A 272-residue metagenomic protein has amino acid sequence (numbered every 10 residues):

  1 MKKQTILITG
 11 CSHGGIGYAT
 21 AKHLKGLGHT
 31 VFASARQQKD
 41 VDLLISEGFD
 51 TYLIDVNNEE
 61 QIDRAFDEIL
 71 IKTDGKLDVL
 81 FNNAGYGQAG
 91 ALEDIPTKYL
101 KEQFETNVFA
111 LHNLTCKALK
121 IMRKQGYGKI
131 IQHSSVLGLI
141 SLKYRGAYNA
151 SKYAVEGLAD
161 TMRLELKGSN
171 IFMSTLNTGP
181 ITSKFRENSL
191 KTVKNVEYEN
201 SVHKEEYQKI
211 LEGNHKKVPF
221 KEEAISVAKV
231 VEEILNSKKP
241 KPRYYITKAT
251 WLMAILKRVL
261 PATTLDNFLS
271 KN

Functional and structural regions predicted by a protein language model:
M1-F32: Canonical Rossmann dinucleotide-binding motif of NAD(H)/NADP(H)-dependent dehydrogenases/reductases, specifically
S46-E60: Rossmann-fold cofactor-recognition segment
A91-L92, Y99-K101: Substrate-binding pocket helix/loop in short-chain dehydrogenase/reductase
T115, S151-A154: Active-site helix of classical SDR
T115-C116, D160: A short, exposed helix-loop element centered on a Lys and neighboring polar residues
S135: Residue(s) in the substrate-gating loop at a strand-loop-helix junction that position the organic substrate next
K167-K217: C-terminal beta-strand-loop-alpha-helix "lid" module of Rossmann-like NAD(P)-dependent dehydrogenases
